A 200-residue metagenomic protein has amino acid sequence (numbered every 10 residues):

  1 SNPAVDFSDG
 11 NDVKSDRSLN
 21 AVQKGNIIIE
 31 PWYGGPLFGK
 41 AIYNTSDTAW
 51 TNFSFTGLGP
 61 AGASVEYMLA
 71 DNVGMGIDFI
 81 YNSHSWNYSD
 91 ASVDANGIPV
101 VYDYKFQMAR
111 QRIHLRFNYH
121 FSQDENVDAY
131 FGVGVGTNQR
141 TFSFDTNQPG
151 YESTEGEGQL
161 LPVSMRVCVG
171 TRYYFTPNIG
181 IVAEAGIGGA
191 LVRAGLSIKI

Functional and structural regions predicted by a protein language model:
S1-Y67, G188, S197-K199: Short glycine/proline- and aromatic-enriched beta-strand/turn motifs that initiate or cap beta-hairpins
P3, A21-I29, D71-V73, E125-F131 (+3 more regions): Outer-envelope beta-barrel architecture signal
L19-A21, F55, Y67, K105-Q107 (+4 more regions): Generic marker of residues within folded, mature protein domains
G25-I27, T51, F55-A61, Q107-I113 (+3 more regions): Residues that define the transmembrane beta-barrel architecture of outer-membrane proteins
I28-E30, G35-L37, G59-T146, F175 (+1 more regions): Gram-negative (and chloroplast) outer-membrane scaffold detector with strong preference for beta-barrel transmembrane
I42, D78, N82-Y88, E155-I200: Predominantly the C-terminal beta-signal and adjacent terminal strand-loop region of outer-membrane beta-barrel
S46-T51, I98-K105, E152-E157, G180-V182: Extracellular loop and loop/strand-boundary signature of outer-membrane beta-barrel proteins
G134-M165: Glycine-rich phosphate-binding "P-loop"
